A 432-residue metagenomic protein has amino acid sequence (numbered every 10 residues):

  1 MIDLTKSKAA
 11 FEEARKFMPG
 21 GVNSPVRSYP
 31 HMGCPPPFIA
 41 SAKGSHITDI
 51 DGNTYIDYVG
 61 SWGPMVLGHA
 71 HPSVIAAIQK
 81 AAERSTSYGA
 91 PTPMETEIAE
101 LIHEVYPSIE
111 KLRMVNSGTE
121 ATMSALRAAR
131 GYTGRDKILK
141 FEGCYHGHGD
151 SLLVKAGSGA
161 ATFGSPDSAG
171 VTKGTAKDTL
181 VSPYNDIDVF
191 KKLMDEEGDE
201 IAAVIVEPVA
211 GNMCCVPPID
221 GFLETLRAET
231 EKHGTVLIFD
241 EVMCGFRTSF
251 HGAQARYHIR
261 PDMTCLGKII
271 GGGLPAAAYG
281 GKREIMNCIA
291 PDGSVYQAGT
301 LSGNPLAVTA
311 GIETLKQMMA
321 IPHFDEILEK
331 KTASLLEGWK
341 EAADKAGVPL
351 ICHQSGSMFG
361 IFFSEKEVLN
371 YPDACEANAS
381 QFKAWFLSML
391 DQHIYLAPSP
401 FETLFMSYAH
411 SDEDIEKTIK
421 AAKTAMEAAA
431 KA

Functional and structural regions predicted by a protein language model:
M1-A432: Conserved N-terminal phosphate-binding loop of PLP-dependent enzymes in the Aspartate aminotransferase
